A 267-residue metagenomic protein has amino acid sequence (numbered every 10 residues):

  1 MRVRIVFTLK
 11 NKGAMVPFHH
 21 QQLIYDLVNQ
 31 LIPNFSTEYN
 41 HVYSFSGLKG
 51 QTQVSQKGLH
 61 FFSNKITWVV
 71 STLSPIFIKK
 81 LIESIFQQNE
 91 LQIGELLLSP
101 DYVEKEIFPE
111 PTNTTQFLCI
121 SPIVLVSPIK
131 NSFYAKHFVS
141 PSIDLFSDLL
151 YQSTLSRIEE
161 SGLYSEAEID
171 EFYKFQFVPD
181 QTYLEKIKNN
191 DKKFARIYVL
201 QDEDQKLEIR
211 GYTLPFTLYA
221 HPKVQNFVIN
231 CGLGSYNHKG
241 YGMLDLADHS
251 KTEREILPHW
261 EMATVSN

Functional and structural regions predicted by a protein language model:
M1-N267: RNA-interacting cores
